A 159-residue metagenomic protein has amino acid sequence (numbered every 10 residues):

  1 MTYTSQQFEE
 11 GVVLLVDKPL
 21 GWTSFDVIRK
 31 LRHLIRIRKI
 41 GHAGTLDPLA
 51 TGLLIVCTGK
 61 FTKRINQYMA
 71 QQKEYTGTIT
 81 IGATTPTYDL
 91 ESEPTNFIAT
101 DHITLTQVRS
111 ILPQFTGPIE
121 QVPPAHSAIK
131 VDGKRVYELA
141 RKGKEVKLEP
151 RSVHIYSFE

Functional and structural regions predicted by a protein language model:
M1-E159: Catalytic/RNA-binding core of pseudouridine synthases
